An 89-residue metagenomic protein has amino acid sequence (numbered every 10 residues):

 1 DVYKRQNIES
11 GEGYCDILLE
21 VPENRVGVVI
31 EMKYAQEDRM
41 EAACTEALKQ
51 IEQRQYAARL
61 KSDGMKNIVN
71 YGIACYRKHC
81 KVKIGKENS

Functional and structural regions predicted by a protein language model:
V2-Y3: Short, small-residue-biased leader/transition segments that mark boundaries at the very start of proteins
Q6-G11, I17-E23: C-terminal amphipathic alpha-helical interaction region
E9, P22, K33-A35, I73-C75: An acidic- and aromatic-residue-enriched active-site/binding cleft used to recognize and process polar
S10, E46-Q53, A74, K83 (+1 more regions): Nucleic acid-processing catalytic cores of prokaryotic defense/repair systems
I17-L19, V26-Q36, R54: Conserved catalytic cores of phosphodiester-cleaving nucleases, focusing on short active-site segments
G27, D38-A42, K78-I84: Switch/connector loops and helix/strand junctions flanking conserved nucleotide-binding motifs in nucleotide-processing
A35-A57: Mg2+/Mn2+-dependent nuclease catalytic core
R59, D63-S89: Domain-level recognition of nuclease-like catalytic cores that cleave nucleotide substrates
